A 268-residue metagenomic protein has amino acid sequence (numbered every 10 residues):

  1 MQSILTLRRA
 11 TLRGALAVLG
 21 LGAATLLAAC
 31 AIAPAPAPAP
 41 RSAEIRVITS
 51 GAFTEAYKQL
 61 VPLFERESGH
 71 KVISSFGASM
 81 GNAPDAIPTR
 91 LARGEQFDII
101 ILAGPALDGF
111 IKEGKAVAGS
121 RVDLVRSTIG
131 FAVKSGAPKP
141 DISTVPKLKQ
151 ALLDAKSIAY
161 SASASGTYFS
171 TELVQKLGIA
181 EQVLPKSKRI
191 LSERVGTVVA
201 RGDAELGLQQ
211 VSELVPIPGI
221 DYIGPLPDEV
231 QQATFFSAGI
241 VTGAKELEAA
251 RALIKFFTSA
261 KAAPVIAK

Functional and structural regions predicted by a protein language model:
M1-Q2, A267: Extended alpha-helical regions
Q2-P34: Twin-arginine (Tat) signal peptide motif
A31-D85, T89-Q96, P105, G109-E113 (+2 more regions): Exported/periplasmic ABC-transporter solute-binding proteins
